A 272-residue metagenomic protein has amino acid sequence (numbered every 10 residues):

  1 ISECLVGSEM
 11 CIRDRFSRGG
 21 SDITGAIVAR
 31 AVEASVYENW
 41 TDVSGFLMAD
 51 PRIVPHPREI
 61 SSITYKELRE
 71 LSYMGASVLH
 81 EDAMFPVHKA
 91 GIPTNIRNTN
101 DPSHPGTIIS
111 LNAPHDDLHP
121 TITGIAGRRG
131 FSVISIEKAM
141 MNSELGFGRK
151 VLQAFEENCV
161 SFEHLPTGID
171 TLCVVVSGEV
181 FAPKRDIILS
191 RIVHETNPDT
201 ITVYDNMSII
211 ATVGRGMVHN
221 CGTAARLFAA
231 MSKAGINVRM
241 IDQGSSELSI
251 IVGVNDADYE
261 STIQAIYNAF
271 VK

Functional and structural regions predicted by a protein language model:
I1-G7, C11-I12: Single conserved hydrophobic/aromatic residue that forms the stacking wall/gate of nucleotide- or nucleobase-binding
S8, V36-T41, H80-E81, N95-N98 (+2 more regions): General beta-strand structural signal in soluble alpha/beta enzymes
R13-F16, V28, T41, M48-V54 (+6 more regions): Short acidic, glycine/serine/threonine-rich loops at helix termini
F16-G20, N142: Active-site glycine- and acidic-residue-rich loops that bind and position anionic ligands or nucleotide-like cofactors
A26-V36: Alpha-helix C-terminal capping segments
A49-R58, I63-Y73, S132-E137, E247-I251: Short beta-alpha connecting loops at secondary-structure transitions that line or flank enzyme active sites
Y65-N100: Phosphate/diphosphate-binding loops
P105-K272: A conserved regulatory-domain signal marking ACT and ACT-like small-molecule sensing domains and adjacent regulatory
